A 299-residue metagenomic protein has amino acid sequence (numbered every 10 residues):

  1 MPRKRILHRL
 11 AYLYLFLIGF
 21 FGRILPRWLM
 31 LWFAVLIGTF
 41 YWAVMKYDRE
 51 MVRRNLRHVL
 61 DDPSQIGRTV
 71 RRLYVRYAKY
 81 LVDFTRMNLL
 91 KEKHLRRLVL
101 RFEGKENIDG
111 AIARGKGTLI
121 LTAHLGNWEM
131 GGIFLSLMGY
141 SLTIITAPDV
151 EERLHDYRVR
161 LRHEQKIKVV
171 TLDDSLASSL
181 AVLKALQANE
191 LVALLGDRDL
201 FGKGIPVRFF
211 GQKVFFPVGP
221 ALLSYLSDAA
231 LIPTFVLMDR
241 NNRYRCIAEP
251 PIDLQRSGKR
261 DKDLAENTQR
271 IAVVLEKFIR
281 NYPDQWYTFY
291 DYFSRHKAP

Functional and structural regions predicted by a protein language model:
M1-T122: Membrane-anchoring hydrophobic helices of lipid-metabolizing enzymes
P2, V44, D62-R71, D109 (+3 more regions): Non-catalytic C-terminal accessory region of glycerolipid acyltransferases and related lyso-lipid remodeling enzymes
L17, L29, V52, G131 (+4 more regions): Hydrophobic alpha-helical segments typical of transmembrane helices and their membrane-interface/capping positions
H94-L100, K168-D174, F210-G211, S257: Short, flexible loop segments at the rims of nucleotide/cofactor-binding pockets, characterized by
E103, I145-A147, L172, E249-P251 (+1 more regions): Conserved beta-strand termini and adjacent loop/short-helix elements that scaffold enzyme active sites in alpha/beta
R114-D174, A188, G202-I205: Catalytic core of membrane glycerolipid acyltransferases/transacylases, capturing the structured, soluble-facing
